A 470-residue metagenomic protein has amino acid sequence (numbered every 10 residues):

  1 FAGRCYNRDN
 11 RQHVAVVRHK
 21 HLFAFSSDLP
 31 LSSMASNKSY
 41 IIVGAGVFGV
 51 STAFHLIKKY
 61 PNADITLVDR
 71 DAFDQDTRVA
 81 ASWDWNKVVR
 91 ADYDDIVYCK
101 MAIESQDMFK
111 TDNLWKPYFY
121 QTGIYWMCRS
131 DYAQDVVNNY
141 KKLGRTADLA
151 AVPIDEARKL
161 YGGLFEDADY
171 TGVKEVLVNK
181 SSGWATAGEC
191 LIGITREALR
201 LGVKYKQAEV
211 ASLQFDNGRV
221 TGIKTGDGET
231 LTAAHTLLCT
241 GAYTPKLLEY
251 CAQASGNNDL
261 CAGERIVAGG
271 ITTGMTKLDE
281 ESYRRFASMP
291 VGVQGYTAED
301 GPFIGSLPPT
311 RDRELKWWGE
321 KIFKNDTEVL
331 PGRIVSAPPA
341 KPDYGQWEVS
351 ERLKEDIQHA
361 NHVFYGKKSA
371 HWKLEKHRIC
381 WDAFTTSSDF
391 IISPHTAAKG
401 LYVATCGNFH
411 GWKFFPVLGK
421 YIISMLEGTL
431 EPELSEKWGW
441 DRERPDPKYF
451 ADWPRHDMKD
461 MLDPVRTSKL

Functional and structural regions predicted by a protein language model:
K38-T66: N-terminal Rossmann-like FAD-binding beta1-loop-alpha1 element of flavoenzymes
F48, F73, Y243: Conserved Rossmann-like nucleotide-cofactor binding loop
F54, K58-K59, P117-Q121, H235 (+1 more regions): Active-site substrate-recognition segment that forms the wall of the catalytic cavity or substrate channel
K58-A81: Glycine-rich FAD pyrophosphate-binding loop
W85-G163, V173-K174: Dinucleotide-binding Rossmann-like beta1-alpha1 core, especially the glycine-rich loop that anchors the ADP
K100-M101, M127-A133, L177-R196, W347-L353: Short beta-strand to alpha-helix junction loop
V178-D227, L231, C239: Helical element adjacent to the flavin cofactor pocket in flavoenzyme catalytic cores
Q358-P464: C-terminal catalytic lobe of FAD-dependent flavoproteins
